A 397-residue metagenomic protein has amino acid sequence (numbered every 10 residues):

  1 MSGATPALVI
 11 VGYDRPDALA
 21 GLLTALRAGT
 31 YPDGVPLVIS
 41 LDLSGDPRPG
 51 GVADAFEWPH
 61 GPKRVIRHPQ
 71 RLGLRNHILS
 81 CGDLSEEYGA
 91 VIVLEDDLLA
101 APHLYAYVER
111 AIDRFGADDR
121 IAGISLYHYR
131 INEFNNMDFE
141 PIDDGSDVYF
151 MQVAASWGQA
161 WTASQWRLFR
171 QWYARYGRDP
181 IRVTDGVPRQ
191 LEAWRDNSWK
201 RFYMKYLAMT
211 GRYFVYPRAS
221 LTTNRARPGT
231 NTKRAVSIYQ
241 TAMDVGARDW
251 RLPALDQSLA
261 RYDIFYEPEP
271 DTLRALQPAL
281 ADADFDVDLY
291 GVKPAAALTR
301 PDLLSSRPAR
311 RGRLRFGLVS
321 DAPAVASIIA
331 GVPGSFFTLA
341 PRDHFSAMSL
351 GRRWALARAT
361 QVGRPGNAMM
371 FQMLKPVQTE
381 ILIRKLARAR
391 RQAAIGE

Functional and structural regions predicted by a protein language model:
M1-L94, L98-E397: Peripheral/terminal regions associated with large enzymatic or DNA-binding modules
